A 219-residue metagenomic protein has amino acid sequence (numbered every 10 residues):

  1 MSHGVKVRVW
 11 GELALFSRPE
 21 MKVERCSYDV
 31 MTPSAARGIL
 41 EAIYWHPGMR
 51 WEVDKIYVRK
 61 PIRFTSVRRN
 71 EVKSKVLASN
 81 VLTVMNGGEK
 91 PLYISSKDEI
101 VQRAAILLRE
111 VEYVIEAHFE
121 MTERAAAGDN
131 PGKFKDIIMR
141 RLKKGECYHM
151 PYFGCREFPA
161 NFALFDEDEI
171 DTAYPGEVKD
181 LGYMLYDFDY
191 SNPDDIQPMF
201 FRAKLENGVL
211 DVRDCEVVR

Functional and structural regions predicted by a protein language model:
M1, R50, L107-V111: A short, structural micro-pattern
M1-V23, K204-V212: N-terminal, Lys/Arg- and Ser/Thr-rich interaction peptides
V5, D54, Y113: Residue-level detector of short, conserved catalytic/binding motifs and their immediate flanks
V9-L13, K60, I115-E123: Beta-strand elements of well-folded, non-transmembrane domains
L15-S17, F64, E123-A125: Residue-level signal for secondary-structure boundary sites
M21, C26-E71: Glycine/small-residue-rich interface belts in oligomeric ring/scaffold proteins and their assembly partners
E71, V81-R219: Internal, well-folded beta-alpha domain core
